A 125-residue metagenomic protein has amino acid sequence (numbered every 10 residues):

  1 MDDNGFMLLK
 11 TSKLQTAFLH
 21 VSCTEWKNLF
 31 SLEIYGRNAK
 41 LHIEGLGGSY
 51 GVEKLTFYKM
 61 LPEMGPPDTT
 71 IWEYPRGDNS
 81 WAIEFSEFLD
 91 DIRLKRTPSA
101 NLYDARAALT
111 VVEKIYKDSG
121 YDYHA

Functional and structural regions predicted by a protein language model:
M1-S49, A82-L94: Contiguous beta-strand/loop segments that form the cofactor/metal-binding neighborhood of enzyme cores
G5, D68-T70, R96: Short amphipathic alpha-helical segments
S12, E87-A125: C-terminal helix-rich "cap/oligomerization" subdomain common to oxidoreductases
L19-V21, H42-G45, E63-R76: Short amphipathic beta-strand/extended segments with alternating polar/hydrophobic composition
L32, Y50-G65: Short polybasic amphipathic segments
I34-R37, M60-L61, K117-S119, A125: Short, charged/polar low-complexity linear motifs in solvent-exposed/disordered segments
W72-S86, A100: Active-site loop of classical SDR/Rossmann-like NAD(P)-dependent oxidoreductases, centered on the catalytic Tyr-X3-Lys
